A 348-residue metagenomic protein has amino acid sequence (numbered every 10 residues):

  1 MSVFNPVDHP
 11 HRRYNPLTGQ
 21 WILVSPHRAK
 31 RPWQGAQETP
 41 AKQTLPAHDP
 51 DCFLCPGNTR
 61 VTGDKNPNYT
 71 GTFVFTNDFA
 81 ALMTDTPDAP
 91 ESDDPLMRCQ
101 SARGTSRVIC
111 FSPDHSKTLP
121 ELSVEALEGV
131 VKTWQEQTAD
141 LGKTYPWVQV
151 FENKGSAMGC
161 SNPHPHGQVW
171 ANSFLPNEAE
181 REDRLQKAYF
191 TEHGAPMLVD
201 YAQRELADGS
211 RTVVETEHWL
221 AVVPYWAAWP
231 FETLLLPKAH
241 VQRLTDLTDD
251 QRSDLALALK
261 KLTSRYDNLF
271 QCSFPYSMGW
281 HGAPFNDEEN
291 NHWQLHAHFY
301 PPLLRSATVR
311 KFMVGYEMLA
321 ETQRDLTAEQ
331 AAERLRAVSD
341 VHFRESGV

Functional and structural regions predicted by a protein language model:
M1-H164, W170-Q242, D250, S264 (+3 more regions): Active-site microenvironments that recognize anionic phosphate/pyrophosphate groups
Q242-Q251, L255-K260: A contiguous, surface-exposed recognition patch within enzymatic or periplasmic domains that forms
D254-S273: Extended C-terminal subregions enriched in glycine
